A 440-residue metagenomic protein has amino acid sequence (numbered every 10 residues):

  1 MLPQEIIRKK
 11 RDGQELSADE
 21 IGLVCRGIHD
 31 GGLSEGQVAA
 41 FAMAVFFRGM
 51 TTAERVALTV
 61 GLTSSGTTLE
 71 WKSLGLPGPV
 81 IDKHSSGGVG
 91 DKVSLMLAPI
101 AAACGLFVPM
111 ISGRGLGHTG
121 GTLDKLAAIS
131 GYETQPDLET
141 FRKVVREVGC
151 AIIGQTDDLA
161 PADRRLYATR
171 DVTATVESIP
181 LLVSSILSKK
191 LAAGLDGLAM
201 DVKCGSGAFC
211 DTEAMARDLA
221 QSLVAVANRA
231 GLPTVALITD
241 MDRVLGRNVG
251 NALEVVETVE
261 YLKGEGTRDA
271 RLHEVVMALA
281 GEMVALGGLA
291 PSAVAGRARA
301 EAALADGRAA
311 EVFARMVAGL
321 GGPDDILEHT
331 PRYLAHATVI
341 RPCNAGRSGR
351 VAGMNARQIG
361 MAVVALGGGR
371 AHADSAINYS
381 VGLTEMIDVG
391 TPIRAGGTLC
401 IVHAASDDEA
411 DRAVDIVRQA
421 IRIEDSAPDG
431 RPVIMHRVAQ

Functional and structural regions predicted by a protein language model:
M1-G90, I129, V312-P323, I434 (+1 more regions): Acidic, glycine/proline-rich low-complexity segments that act as flexible tails and inter-domain linkers
E5, K10, E15-A18, I28 (+4 more regions): Well-ordered secondary-structure scaffolds
A42-V45, K125, D163-V172, D201-C210 (+1 more regions): Active-site-proximal beta-alpha loop/turn segments in soluble metabolic enzymes
F47-R48, L95-F107, K189-G194, R229-A230 (+1 more regions): Alpha-helix C-terminal capping segments
P79-A102, L106-H118: Glycine/serine-rich anion-binding loops at beta->alpha junctions that coordinate negatively charged ligand groups
D82, V108-S112, T134-D137, I152-Q155 (+2 more regions): General beta-strand structural signal in soluble alpha/beta enzymes
K125-A151, Q221-A227, G231: A glycine-rich helix N-cap at a beta->alpha junction
R146-A193: Phosphate/diphosphate-binding glycine-rich loops and adjacent basic-rich segments that engage nucleotide
